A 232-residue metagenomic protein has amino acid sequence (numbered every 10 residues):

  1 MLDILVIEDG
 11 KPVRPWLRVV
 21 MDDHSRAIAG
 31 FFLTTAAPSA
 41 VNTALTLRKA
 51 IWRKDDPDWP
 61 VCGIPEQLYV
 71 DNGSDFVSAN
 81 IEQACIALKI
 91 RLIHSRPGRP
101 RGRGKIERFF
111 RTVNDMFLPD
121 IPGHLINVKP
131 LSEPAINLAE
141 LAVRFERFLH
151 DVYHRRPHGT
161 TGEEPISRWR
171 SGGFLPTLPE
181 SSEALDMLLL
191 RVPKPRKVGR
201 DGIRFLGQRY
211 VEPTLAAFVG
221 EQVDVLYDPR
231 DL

Functional and structural regions predicted by a protein language model:
M1-D56, I64-Y69, H94-P97: A short, conserved beta-strand element enriched in hydrophobic/aromatic residues
L2, G73-F76: Short acidic, S/G/P-rich loop/turn micro-motifs used as interaction or catalytic elements
D3, E146-L232: C-terminal, beta-rich DNA-binding module of retroviral/retroelements integrases
P12-P15, D22-I28, G63-I64, A79 (+3 more regions): Short, well-ordered loop/turn elements at secondary-structure boundaries
A50, K54, G63-N72, E180-K197: Short N-terminal secondary-structure initiator segments
W59: Catalytic-site/binding-pocket detector for metal-dependent nucleotidyl cyclases and the c-di-GMP signaling machinery
G63-E66, N72, A79-P179: Globin-like tetrapyrrole-binding proteins
